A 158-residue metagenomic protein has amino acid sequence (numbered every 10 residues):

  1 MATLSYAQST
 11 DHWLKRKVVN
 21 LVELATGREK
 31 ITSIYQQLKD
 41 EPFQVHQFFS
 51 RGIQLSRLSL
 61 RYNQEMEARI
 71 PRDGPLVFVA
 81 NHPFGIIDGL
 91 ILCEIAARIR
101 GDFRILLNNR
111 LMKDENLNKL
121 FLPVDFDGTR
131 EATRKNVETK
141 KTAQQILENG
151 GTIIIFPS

Functional and structural regions predicted by a protein language model:
M1-L76, G89-I91, R98-R100, N118-K119: Membrane-anchoring hydrophobic helices of lipid-metabolizing enzymes
I53-L58, H82, T129-R134: Short, flexible loop segments at the rims of nucleotide/cofactor-binding pockets, characterized by
R61-N63, V79, L106, P123: Residues in well-ordered beta-strands of folded domains
G74-H82, T142-S158: Conserved Motif II region of HX4D acyltransferases
A80-P83, C93-R110: Adenosine ribonucleotide-centric catalytic and binding domains
I86: Loop/helix-junction capping segments adjacent to catalytic residues or to phosphate/diphosphate-binding pockets
R104-N136, K140-A143, L147: Conserved nucleotide-cofactor-binding alpha/beta core module
